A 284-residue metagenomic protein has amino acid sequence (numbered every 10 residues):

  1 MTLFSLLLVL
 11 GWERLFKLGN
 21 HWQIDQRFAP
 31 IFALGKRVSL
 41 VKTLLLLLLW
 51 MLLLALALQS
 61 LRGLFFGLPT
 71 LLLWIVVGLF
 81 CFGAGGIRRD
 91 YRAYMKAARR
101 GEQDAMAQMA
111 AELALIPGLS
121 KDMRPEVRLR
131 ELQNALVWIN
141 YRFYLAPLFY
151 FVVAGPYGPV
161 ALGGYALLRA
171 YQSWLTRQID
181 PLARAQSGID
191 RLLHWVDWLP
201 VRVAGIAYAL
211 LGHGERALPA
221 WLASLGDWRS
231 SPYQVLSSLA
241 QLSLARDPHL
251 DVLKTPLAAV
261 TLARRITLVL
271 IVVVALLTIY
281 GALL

Functional and structural regions predicted by a protein language model:
M1-L284: Hydrophobic N-terminal alpha-helices or hydrophobic patches in metabolic proteins across all domains of life
